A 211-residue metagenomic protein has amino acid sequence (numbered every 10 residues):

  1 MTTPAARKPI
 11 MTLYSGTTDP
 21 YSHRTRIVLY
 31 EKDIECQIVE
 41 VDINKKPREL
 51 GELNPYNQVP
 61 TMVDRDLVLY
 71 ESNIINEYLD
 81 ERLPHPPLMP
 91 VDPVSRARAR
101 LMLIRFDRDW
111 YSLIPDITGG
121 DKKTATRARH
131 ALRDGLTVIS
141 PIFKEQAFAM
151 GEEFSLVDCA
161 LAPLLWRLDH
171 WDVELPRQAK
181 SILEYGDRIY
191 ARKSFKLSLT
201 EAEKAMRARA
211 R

Functional and structural regions predicted by a protein language model:
M1-S140, A147-A149: GST-like domain detector, emphasizing the conserved glutathione-binding G-site in the N-terminal thioredoxin-like
G16, L156, A202: Short, solvent-exposed turn/loop segments enriched in Gly/Ser/Thr/Pro and often Arg
I43-N44, I182, E203: Conserved beta-strand edge residues that scaffold enzyme active sites
D80-P84, D107, K144, D169 (+3 more regions): Hydrophobic/aromatic-lined pockets within catalytic cores
P141-E152, S194-S198: Surface-exposed helix-capping loop/turn segments at secondary-structure junctions
A149-Q178, L183-I189, L199: GST superfamily/GST-like fold recognition
E201-R211: Acidic/histidine-enriched, glycine/proline-rich intrinsically disordered or flexible terminal extensions
